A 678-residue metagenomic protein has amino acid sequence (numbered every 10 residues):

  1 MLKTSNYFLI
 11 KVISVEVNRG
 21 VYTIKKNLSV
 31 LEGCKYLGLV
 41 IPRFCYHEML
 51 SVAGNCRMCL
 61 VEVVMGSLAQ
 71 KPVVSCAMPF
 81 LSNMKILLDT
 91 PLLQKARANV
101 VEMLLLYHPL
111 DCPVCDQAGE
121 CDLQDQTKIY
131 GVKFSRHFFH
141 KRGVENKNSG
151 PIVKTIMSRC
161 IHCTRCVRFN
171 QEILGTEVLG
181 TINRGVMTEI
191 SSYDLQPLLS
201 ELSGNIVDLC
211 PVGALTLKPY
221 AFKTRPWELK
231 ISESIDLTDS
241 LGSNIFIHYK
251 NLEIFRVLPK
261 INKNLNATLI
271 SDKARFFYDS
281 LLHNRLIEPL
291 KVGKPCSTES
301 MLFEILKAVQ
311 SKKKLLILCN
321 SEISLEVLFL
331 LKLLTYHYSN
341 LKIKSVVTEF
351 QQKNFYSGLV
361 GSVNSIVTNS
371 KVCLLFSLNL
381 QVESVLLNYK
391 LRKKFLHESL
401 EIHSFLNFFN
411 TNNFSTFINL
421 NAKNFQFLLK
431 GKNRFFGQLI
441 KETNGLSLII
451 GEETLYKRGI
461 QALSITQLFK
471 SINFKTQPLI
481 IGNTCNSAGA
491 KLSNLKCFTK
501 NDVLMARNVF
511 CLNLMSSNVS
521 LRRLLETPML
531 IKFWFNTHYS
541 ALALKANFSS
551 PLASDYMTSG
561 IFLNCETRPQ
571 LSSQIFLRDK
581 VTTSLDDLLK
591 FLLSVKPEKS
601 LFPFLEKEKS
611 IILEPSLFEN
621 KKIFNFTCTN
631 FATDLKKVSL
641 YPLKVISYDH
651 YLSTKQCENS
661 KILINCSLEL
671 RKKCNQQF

Functional and structural regions predicted by a protein language model:
M1-I10: N-terminal mitochondrial targeting presequence
Y46, K332, T368, Q381-Y389 (+5 more regions): A cross-kingdom feature strongest in bacterial/archaeal respiratory oxidoreductases
R57-D236, L241-I245, E253: Fe-S ferredoxin-like electron-transfer domains and their immediately adjacent linker/connector regions across
L110-F139, F576-I623: N-terminal leader/propeptide and maturation segments of large enzyme subunits in energy/redox metabolism and hydrolases
F138, H248-K313, T368-V372, Q381-S384 (+2 more regions): Cofactor-/ligand-binding subdomain signature composed of acidic, glycine-rich, tryptophan-containing flexible loops
L202-P259, T368-L400, F405, M515 (+3 more regions): Phosphate/diphosphate-binding loops
M301-I305, S399-I402, L406-M505, K599 (+2 more regions): Active-site phosphate/pyrophosphate-binding segments
L318-I366, I465-L495: Anionic-ligand anchoring segments at beta-strand to alpha-helix junctions in alpha/beta enzyme folds, i.e., glycine
